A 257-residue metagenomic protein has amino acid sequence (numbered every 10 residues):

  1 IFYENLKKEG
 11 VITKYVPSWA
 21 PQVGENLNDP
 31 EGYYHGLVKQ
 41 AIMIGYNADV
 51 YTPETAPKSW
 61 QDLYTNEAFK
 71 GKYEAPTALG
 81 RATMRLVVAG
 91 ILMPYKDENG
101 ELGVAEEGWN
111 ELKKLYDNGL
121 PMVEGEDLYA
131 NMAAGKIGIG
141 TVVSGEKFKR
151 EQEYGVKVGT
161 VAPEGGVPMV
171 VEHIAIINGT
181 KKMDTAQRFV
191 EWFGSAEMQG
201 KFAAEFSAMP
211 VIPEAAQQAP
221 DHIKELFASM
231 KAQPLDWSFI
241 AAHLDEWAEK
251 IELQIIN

Functional and structural regions predicted by a protein language model:
I1-A133: Extracytoplasmic ligand-binding site segments that recognize negatively charged/polar headgroups
I1-N5, I139-K157: A ligand-binding cleft/hinge motif common to bilobed small-molecule-binding domains
N5, E9, S18, N66 (+8 more regions): Structured segments of extracytoplasmic/periplasmic soluble domains in secreted or envelope-associated proteins
E25, Q40, E111-L115, Y154-N178: Periplasmic-binding protein-like
F69-Y73, D117-N118, G135-G138, V156-V158 (+1 more regions): Loop/turn elements at helix/coil->beta-strand transitions in domains of secreted/extracellular proteins
G80, L128-Y129, G145-K149, G165-V167: Short, catalytically relevant binding-site loops at active-site mouths
V167-P168, E172, I177-P234: Mature extracytoplasmic/periplasmic domains
A219-N257: Extracellular/periplasmic bilobal clamshell ligand-binding domains
